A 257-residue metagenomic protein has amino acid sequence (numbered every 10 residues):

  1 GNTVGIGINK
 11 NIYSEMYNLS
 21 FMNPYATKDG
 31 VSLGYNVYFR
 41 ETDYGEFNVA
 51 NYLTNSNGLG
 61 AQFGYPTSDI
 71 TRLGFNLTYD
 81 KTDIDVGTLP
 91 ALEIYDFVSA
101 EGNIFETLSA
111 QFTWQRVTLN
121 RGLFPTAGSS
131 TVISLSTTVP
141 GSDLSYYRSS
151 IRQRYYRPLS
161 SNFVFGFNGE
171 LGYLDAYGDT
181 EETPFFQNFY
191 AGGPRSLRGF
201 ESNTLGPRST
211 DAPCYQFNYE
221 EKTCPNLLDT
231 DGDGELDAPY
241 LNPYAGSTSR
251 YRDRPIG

Functional and structural regions predicted by a protein language model:
G1-S130, Y146, R157, R195-G199 (+2 more regions): Gram-negative/organellar outer-membrane beta-barrel architecture
M22-Y25, R152, E182-F186: Charged/polar, low-hydrophobicity segments characteristic of intrinsically disordered regions and flexible loops
N55-G64, S130-V139, S145-Y177: Transmembrane beta-barrel strand/turn architecture of Gram-negative outer membrane proteins
R116-L119, T137-V139, N242-S247: Active-site-adjacent structural elements in folded domains
F165-G257: Extracytoplasmic gating/loop element in the C-terminal half of outer-membrane beta-barrel translocons and assembly
